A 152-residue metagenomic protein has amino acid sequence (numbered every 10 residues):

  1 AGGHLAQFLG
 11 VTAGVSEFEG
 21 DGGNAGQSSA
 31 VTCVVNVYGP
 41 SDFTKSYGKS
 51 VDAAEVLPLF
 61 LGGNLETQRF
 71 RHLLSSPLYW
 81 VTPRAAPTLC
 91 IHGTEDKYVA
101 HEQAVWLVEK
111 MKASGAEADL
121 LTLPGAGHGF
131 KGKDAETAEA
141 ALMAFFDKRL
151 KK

Functional and structural regions predicted by a protein language model:
A1-K152: Alpha/beta-hydrolase superfamily serine-hydrolase fold, recognizing
